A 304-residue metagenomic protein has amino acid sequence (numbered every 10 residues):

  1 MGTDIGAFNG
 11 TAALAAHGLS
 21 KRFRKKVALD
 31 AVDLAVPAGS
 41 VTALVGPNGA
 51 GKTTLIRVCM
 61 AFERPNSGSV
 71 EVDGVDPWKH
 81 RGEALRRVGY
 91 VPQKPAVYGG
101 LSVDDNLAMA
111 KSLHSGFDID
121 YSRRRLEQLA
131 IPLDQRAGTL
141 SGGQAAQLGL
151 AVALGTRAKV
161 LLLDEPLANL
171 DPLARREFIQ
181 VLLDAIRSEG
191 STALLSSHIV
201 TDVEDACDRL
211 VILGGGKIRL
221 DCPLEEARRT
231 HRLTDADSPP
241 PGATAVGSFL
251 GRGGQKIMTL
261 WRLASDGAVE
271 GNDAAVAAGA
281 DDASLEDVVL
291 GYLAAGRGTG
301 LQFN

Functional and structural regions predicted by a protein language model:
L14, L29-A31, L85: Conserved structural motif at the start of ABC-family nucleotide-binding domains
V45-P47: The feature captures the beta-strand-to-loop junction immediately N-terminal to the Walker
M60: Helix-to-loop junction immediately C-terminal to a conserved catalytic motif
G68-D76, E83-A84: Conserved ABC transporter NBD signature motif
Q93-L148: ABC-family P-loop ATPase nucleotide-binding domains
L161-E165, L170: Catalytic Walker B motif of ABC-type/P-loop ATPase nucleotide-binding domains
E177-L263: ABC transporter nucleotide-binding domain
